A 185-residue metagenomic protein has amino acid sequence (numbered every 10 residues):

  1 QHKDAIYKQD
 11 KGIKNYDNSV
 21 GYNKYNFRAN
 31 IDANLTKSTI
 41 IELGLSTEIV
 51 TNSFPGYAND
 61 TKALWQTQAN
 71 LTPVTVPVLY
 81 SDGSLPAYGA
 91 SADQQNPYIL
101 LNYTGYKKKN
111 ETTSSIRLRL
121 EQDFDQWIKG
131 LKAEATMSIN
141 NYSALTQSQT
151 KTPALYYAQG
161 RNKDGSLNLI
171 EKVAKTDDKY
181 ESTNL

Functional and structural regions predicted by a protein language model:
Q1-A5, N18-Q95, G105-E111, A144-T146: Flexible loop and strand-edge segments within Gram-negative outer membrane beta-barrel domains
A5-K8, S38, D123-A133, T146: Short loop/turn motifs that connect adjacent beta-strands in outer-membrane beta-barrel proteins
Q9-N15, Q95-G105, K172-E181: Extracytoplasmic loops and strand-loop junctions of Gram-negative outer membrane beta-barrel proteins
G12-N18, A58-Q68, Q149-Q159, G165-L167: Flexible, surface-exposed loop regions and adjacent strand-edge segments of Gram-negative outer-membrane beta-barrel
A29-A33, I116-Q122: Residues on the lipid-exposed face of transmembrane beta-strands in outer-membrane beta-barrel proteins
L43, L118, A133-A135: Membrane-embedded beta-strand positions of outer-membrane beta-barrel proteins
P73-A87, K151-L185: Outer-membrane beta-barrel transmembrane domain signature of Gram-negative proteins, especially the mid-to-C-terminal
E134-S143, G165: Phosphate-/polyanion-interacting regions in eukaryotic proteins
